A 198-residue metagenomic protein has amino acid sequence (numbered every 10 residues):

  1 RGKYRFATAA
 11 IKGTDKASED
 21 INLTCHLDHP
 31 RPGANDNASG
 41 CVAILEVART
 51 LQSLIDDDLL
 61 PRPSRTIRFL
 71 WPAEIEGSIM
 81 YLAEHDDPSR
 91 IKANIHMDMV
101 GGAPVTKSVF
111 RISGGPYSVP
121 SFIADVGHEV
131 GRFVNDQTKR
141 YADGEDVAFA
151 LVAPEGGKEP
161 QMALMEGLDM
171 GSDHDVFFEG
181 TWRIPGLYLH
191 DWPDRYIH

Functional and structural regions predicted by a protein language model:
R1, K16-S18, P72-G186, P193-I197: Metal-dependent peptidase/peptidase-like ectodomains
R1-N35, L45-L59, T66: Soluble metallo-hydrolase cores and metallopeptidase-like ectodomains found primarily in the secretory/periplasmic
H29-V42, E74, D169: Gly/Ser-rich catalytic serine loop of serine hydrolases
A34-G40, R62-I67, A153-E159: A generic short-segment signal for beta-strand/edge and adjacent turn/coil regions
C41-L45, D175: A structural signal for well-ordered alpha-helical segments within the folded catalytic domains of diverse enzymes
T50-M80, D87-S89: Short helix-loop-beta-strand segments that form the rim/entrance of peptidase-like active sites
